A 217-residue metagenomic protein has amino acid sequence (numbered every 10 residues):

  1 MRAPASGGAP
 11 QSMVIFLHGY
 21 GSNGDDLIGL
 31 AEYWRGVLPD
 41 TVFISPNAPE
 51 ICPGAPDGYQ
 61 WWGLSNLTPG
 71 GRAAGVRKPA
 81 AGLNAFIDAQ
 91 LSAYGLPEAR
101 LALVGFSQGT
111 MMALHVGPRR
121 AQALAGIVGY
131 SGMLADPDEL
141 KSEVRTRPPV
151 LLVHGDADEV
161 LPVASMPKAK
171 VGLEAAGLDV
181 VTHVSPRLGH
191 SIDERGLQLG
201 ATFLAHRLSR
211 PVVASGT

Functional and structural regions predicted by a protein language model:
M1-R100: Serine-hydrolase catalytic machinery in alpha/beta-hydrolase-like enzymes
G24-D25, D138, D193: Short N-terminal helix/helix-N-cap motif within the alpha/beta-hydrolase-1
P46-N47, V104, V128-S131, V153 (+1 more regions): Alpha/beta-hydrolase-fold catalytic nucleophile elbow
L91, A99-T146: Primarily recognizes the serine-hydrolase "nucleophile elbow" in alpha/beta-hydrolase and SGNH/GDSL folds
A99, R145-V150, A176-D179: Short, proline-enriched alpha-helix->beta-strand connector loops that line the catalytic pocket of alpha/beta-hydrolase
L152-H154, D158: Short beta-strand/loop motif that positions the catalytic acidic residue of the alpha/beta-hydrolase fold
A164-T217: C-terminal catalytic histidine-bearing segment of alpha/beta-hydrolase fold enzymes
